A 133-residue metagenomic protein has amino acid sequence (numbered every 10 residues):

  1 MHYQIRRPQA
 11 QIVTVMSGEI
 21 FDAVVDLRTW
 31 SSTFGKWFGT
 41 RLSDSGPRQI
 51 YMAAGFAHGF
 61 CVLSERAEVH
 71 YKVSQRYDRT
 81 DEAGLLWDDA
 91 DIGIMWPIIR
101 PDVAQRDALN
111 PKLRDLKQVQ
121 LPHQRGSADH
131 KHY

Functional and structural regions predicted by a protein language model:
M1-R48, S64-R66, V73-Y133: Non-catalytic, conserved peripheral segments adjacent to functional cores
